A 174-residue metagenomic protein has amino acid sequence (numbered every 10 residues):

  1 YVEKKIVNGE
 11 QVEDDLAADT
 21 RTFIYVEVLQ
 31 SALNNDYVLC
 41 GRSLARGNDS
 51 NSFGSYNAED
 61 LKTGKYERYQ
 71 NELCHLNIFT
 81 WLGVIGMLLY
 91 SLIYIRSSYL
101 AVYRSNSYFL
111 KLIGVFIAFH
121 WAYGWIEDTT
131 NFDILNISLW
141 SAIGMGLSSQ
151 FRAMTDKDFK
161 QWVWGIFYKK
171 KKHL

Functional and structural regions predicted by a protein language model:
Y1-I6: Compositionally biased, low-complexity regions
Q11-L82: Long extracytoplasmic/lumenal interhelical loops at the membrane interface of multi-pass membrane proteins
L44, G86-L89, L147: Short, flexible micro-motifs
G47, L89-L92, D133: Generic hydrophobic alpha-helical membrane-span motif
T80-W121, T155-D156: Hydrophobic transmembrane alpha-helices and their immediate junctions
L112-G124, T129-K169: Transmembrane alpha-helices of multi-pass inner-membrane enzymes
K172-L174: Eukaryotic scaffold repeat domains enriched in small/polar residues
